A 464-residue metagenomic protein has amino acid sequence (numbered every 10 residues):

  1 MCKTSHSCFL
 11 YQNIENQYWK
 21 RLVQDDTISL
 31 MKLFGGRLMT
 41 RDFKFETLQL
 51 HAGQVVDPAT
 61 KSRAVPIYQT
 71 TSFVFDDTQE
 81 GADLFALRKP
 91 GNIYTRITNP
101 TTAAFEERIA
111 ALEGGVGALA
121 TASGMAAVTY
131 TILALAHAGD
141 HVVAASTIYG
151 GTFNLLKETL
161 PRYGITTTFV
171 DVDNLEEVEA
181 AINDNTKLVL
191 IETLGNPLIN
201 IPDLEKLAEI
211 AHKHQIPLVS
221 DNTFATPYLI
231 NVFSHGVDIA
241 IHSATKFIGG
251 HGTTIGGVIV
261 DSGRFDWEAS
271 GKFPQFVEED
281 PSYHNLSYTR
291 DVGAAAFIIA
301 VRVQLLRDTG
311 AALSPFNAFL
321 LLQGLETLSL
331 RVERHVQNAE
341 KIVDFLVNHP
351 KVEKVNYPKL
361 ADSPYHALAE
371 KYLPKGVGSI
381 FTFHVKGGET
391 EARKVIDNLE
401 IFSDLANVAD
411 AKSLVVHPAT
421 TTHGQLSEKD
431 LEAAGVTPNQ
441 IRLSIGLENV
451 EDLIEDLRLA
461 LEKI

Functional and structural regions predicted by a protein language model:
M1, I14-Q17, T27, M31-G36 (+6 more regions): PLP-dependent enzyme catalytic core of the Aspartate aminotransferase-like
T40-N99, E107, I441: N-terminal "arm"/small-domain region of PLP-dependent enzymes with the aminotransferase-like
Q49-H51, V55-P58, A118-N348: Conserved PLP-enzyme active-site core in the AAT-like
Q54-V56, Q69-F75, G263-R264, V277 (+7 more regions): Glycine-rich beta-alpha junction loops
D77-A126, G151-T159: Conserved N-terminal alpha-helix of the aminotransferase class I/II PLP-enzyme fold
P90, V116, N317, L321 (+3 more regions): Short amphipathic alpha-helical segments
E340, D344-V347, K351-I441, I445 (+1 more regions): Conserved C-terminal alpha-helix-loop-beta "cap" of PLP-dependent enzymes that closes/shapes the active-site mouth
